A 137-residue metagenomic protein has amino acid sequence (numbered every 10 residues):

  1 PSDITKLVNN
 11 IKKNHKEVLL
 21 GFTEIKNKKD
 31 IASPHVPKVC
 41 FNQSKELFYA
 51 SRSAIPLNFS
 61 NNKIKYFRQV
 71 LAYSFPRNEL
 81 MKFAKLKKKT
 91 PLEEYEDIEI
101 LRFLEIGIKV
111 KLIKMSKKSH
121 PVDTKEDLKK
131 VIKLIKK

Functional and structural regions predicted by a protein language model:
P1-K89: Conserved core of the sugar-phosphate nucleotidyltransferase
F59-K137: Conserved alpha/beta core of the MobA/IspD/sugar-nucleotide pyrophosphorylase nucleotidyltransferase superfamily
